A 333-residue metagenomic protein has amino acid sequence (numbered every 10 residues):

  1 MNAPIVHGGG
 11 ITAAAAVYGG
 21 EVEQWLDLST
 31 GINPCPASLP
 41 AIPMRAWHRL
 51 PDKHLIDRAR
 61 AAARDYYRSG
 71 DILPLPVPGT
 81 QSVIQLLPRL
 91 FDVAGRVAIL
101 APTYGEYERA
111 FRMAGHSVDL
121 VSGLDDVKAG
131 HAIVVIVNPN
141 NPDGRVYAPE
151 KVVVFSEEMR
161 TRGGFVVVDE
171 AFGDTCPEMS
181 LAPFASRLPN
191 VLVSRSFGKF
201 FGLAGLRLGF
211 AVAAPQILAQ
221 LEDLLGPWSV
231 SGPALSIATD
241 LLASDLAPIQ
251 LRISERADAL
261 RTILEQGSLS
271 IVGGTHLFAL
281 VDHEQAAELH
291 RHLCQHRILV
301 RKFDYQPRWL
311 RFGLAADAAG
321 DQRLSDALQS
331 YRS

Functional and structural regions predicted by a protein language model:
M1-L55, A59-D65: N-terminal "arm"/small-domain region of PLP-dependent enzymes with the aminotransferase-like
D57, D71-V97, Y107, G209: Conserved beta-loop-alpha segment that forms the PLP phosphate-binding cup at the N-terminus of a helix
L90-R112, S117-D119, L124: Conserved PLP-anchoring active-site segment centered on the Schiff-base-forming lysine
D119-C176: Active-site phosphate-binding strand-loop segment of PLP-dependent enzymes
E150, Q295, Y305-S333: PLP-dependent enzyme catalytic core of the Aspartate aminotransferase-like
N190-V272: PLP-dependent aminotransferase class I/II
L264-H296, L314, A318: Conserved PLP-binding catalytic core of the aspartate aminotransferase-like
